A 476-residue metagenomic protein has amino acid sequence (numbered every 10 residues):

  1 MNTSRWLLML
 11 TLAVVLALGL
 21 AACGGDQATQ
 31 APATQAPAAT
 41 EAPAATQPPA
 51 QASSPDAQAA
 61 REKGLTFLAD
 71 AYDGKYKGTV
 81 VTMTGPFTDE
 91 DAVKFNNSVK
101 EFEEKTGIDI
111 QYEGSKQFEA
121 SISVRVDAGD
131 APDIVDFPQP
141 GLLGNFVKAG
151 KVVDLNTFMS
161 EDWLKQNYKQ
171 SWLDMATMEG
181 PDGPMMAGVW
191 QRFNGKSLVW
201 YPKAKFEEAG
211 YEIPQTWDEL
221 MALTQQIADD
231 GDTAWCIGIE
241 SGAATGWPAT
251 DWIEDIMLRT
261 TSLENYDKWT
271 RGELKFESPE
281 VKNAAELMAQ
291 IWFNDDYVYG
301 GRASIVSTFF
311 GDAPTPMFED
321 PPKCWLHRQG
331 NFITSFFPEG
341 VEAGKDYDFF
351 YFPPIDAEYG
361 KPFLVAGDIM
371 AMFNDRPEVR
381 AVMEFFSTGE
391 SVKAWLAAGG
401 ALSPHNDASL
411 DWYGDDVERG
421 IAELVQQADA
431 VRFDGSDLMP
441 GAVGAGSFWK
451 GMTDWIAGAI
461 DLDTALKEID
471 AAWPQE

Functional and structural regions predicted by a protein language model:
Q51-K77, G141-S197, M221, I227 (+3 more regions): Hinge/lid segment of periplasmic solute-binding proteins
D70-K75, N156-S171, I239, L258-N283 (+3 more regions): Short, solvent-exposed loop/beta-turn-alpha elements that line the ligand-binding surface or hinge of extracytoplasmic
K77-T88, I108-E113, I134, A187 (+2 more regions): Short, well-ordered beta-strand elements
N97-S171, M175, A204-Q215, P316-F318 (+3 more regions): Extracytoplasmic "Venus flytrap"/periplasmic binding protein-like
K100, E104-K105, A128, P184 (+4 more regions): Extracytoplasmic/periplasmic substrate-recognition and gating elements
P140-K151, N156, S171-D218, I239-W269 (+2 more regions): Periplasmic solute-binding protein
T224-Q226, T270-V306: Glycine-centered hinge/linker elements that transmit conformational signals in sensory and ligand-binding systems
W269-T270, L364, L396-A408, R419-E476: C-terminal capping/gating helix-and-loop segments adjacent to ligand/active sites or protein-protein/ligand interfaces
